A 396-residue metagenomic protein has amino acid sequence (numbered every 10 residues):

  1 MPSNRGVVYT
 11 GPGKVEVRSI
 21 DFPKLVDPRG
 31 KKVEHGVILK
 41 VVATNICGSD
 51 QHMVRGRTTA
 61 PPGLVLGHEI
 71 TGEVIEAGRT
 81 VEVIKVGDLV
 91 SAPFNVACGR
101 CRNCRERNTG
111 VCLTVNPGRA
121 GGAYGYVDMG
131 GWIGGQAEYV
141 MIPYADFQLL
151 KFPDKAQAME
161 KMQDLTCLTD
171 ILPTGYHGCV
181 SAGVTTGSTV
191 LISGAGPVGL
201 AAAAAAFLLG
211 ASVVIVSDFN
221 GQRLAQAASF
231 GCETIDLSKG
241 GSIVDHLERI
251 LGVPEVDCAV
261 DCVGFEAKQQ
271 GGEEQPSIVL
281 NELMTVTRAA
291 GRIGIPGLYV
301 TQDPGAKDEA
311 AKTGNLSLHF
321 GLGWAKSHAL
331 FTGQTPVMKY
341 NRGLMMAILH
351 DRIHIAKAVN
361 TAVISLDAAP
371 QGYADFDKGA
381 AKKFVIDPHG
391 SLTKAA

Functional and structural regions predicted by a protein language model:
M1-P2, T10, G30, E34-H35 (+4 more regions): C-terminal hydrophobic helical "lid"/dimerization subdomain of Rossmann-like NAD(P)H-dependent oxidoreductases
P23-N45, V54-R105, G110, W132-I133 (+1 more regions): Glycine-rich beta-strand-centered segment in the early N-terminal region that forms part of a ligand/cofactor-binding
L89, T189, R292, A329: Short glycine-centered segments of the SAM/dcSAM-binding site in methyltransferase folds
C98-S193: NAD(P)H dinucleotide-binding glycine-rich loop of Rossmann-like/cofactor-binding domains, especially the beta1-alpha1
A182-V184, A225-S327, P370, T393-A396: Glycine-rich cofactor phosphate-binding loops and adjacent beta1-alpha1 units of small-molecule cofactor enzyme domains
G199-L200: N-terminal Rossmann-fold NAD(P) dinucleotide-binding loop
L208-V213: Conserved S-adenosyl-L-methionine
D218: Conserved acidic E/D residue at the C-terminus of a beta-strand in Rossmann-like folds
